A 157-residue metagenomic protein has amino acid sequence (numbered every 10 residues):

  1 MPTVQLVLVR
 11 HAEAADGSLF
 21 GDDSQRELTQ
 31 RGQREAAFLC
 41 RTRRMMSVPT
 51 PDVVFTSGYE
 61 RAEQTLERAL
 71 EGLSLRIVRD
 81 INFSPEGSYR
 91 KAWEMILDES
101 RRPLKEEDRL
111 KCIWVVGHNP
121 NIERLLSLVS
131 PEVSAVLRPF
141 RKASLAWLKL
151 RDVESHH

Functional and structural regions predicted by a protein language model:
P2-F83, G87, V136, F140-A143: Active-site-proximal alpha-helix that buttresses catalytic centers in soluble enzyme cores
M46-P49, E99-K111: Glycine-rich phosphate-binding loop signature in dinucleotide/nucleotide-binding domains
T65-A69, A92, L125-L126: Hydrophobic packing residues within well-ordered alpha-helices of enzyme cores
L75-D80, W93, K105-E106: Long, internal stretches of domain cores in catalytic or enzyme-like folds, emphasizing the mature domain core
S84-S100: Short phosphate-binding loop-to-helix
E107-L128: A glycine-rich beta-strand to alpha-helix segment that forms a phosphate/ribose-binding loop at ligand/cofactor sites
V133-H157: Domain-level recognition of soluble alpha/beta enzyme cores, biased toward histidine phosphatases/phosphomutases
